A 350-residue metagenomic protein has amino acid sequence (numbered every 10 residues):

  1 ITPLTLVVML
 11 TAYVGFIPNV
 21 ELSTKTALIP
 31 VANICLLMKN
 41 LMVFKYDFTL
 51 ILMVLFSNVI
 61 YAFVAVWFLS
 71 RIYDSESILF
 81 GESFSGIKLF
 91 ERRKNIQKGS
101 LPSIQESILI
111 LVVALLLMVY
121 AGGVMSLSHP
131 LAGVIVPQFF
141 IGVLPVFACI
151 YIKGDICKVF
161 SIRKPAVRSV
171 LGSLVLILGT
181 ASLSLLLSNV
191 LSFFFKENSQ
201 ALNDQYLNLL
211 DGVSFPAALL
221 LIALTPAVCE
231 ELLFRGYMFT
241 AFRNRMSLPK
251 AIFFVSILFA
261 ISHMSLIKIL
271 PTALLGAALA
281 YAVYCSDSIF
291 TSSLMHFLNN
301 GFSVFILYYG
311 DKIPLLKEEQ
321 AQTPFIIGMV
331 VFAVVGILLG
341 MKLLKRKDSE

Functional and structural regions predicted by a protein language model:
I1-R93: Membrane-spanning alpha-helical segments of multipass transporters and channels
I1-T5, A282-D287, H296: A structural motif at transmembrane helix-loop-helix junctions in multipass membrane proteins
V59-V66, L109-G122, I141-A148, I177-S184 (+1 more regions): Hydrophobic core of alpha-helical transmembrane segments in multi-pass integral membrane proteins
K88-V113, D155-L187, G212, Q320-G328: Interfacial transmembrane-helix boundary/kink motif in multi-pass membrane proteins
S126, P130, C157-C229, N244: Juxtamembrane helix-loop-helix connectors linking adjacent transmembrane helices in multi-pass membrane enzymes
P130-L131, I135-L178, F193-F195, I337-E350: Membrane-helix interface linkers and caps
C229-F254, Y281-S288: Membrane-interface helix/loop boundary segments of multi-pass membrane proteins
F297-E350: C-terminal membrane module of polytopic membrane proteins
